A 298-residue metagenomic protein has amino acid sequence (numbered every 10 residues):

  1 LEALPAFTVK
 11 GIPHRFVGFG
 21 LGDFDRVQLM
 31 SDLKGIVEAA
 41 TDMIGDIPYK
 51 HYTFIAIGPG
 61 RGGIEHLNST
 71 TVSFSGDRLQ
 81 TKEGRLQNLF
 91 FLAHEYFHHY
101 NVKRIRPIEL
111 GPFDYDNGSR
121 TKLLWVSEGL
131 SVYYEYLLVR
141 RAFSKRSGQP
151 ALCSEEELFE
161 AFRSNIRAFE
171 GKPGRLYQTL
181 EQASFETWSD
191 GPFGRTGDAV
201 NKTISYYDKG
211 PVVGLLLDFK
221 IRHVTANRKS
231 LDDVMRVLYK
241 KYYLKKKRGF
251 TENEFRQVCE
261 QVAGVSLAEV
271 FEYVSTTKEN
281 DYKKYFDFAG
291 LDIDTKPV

Functional and structural regions predicted by a protein language model:
A6-L124: Juxtacatalytic substrate-recognition/specificity segment
D23-G35, K82-E83, Q87, F91 (+8 more regions): Soluble non-cytosolic domains of exported or imported proteins
H94, S131, N227, V270-F271: Terminal peptide-recognition signature
I105-D114, G118-Y207, Y242-K245: Acidic/His/Gly-enriched intrinsically disordered linker/tail segments that often contain short helix/coil "MoRF-like"
Y133-R140, V212-H223: Short glycine/serine- and small hydrophobic-enriched flexible loop segments
V139-L158, R222-S230, E260-E269: Structural helix-adjacent loops and short alpha-helical linkers that scaffold large soluble proteins
F162-R163, R228-Y242: Active/binding-pocket-proximal capping segment
Y243-V298: Beta/coil-rich, acidic/histidine-enriched accessory regions frequently appended to metallopeptidases
